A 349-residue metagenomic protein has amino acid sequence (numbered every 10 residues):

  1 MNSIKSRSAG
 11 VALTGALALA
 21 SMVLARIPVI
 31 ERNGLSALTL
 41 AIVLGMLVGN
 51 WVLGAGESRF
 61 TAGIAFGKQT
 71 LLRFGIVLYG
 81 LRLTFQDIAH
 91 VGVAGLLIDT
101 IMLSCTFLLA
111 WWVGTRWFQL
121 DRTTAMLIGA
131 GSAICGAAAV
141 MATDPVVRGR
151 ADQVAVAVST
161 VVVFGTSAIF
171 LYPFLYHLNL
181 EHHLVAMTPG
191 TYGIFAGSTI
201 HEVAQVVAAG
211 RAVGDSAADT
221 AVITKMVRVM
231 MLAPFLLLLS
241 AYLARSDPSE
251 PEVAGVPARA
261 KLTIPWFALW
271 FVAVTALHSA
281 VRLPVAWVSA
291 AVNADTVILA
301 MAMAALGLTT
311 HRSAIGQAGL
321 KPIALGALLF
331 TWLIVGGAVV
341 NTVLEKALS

Functional and structural regions predicted by a protein language model:
N2-F66, Y79-Q86, L237-D295, A302-A314 (+2 more regions): Structural signature of multi-pass alpha-helical membrane transport proteins
R7-V11, T61-F74, L96-L97, D121-G131 (+4 more regions): Cytoplasmic-side transmembrane-helix entry/capping segments in multi-pass membrane proteins
L13, F66-K68, F74, Y79 (+4 more regions): Entry/N-cap segments of selected transmembrane alpha helices and their immediately preceding amphipathic helices
L13-L19, A41-M46, K68-G80, M102 (+6 more regions): Small-residue-rich segments of transmembrane alpha-helices in multi-pass membrane proteins, especially helix faces
R26-P28, F85-A94, H177-P189, R211-T220 (+1 more regions): Helix-coil boundary and interhelical linker segments in multi-pass alpha-helical membrane proteins
E31-L47, Q69, V91-C105, G129-S132 (+3 more regions): Structural signature of hydrophobic alpha-helical transmembrane segments
L120-A168, T188-G214, A294: Alpha-helical membrane segments and immediately flanking helix-loop junctions that form or couple to the substrate/ion
G210-P257: Oxyanion-binding "anion nests"
